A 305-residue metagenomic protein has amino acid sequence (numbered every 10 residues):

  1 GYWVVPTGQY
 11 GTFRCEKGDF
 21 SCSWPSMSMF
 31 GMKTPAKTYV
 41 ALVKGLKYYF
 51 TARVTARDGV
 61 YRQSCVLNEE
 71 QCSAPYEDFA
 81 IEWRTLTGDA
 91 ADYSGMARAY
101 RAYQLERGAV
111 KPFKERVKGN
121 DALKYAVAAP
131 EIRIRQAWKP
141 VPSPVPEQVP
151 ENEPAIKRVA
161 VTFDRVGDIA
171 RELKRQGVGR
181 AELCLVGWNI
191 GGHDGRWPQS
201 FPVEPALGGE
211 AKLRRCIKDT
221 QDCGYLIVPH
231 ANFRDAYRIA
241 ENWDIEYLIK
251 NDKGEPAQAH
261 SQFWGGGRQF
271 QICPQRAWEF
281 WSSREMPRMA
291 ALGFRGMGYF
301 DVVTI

Functional and structural regions predicted by a protein language model:
G1, T304-I305: Short, intrinsically disordered, charge-balanced linker/junction segments flanking boundaries in proteins
G1-E182, L226: Carbohydrate-recognition beta-sandwich/jelly-roll modules in extracellular/periplasmic carbohydrate-active proteins
Y125-S283, R295, I305: Aromatic-lined carbohydrate-binding/catalytic grooves of carbohydrate-active enzymes
S282, R288-M289: C-terminal structured domain segments across diverse proteins
